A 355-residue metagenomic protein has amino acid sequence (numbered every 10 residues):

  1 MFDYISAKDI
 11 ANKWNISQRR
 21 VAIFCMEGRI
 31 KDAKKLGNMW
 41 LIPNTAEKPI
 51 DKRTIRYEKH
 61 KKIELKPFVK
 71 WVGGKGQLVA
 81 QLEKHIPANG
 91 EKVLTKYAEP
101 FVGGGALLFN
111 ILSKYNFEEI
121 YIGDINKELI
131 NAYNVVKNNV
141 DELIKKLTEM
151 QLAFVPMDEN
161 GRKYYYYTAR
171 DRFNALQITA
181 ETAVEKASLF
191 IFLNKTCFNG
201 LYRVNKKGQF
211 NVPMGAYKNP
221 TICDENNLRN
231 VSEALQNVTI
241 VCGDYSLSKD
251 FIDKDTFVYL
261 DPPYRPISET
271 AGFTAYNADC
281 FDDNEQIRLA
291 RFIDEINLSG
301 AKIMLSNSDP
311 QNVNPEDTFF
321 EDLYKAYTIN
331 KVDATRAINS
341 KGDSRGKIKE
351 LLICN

Functional and structural regions predicted by a protein language model:
M1-R20: Polyanion-binding surface elements
N15-L41: Major-groove DNA-recognition helix of helix-turn-helix-type DNA-binding domains
N44-K62: A short, Lys/Arg-enriched interface patch at domain edges and termini
E58-K96, A106-L107: S-adenosyl-L-methionine
L82, Y97-I111, I122-N126, Y133 (+6 more regions): Conserved proline-anchored active-site loop of SAM-dependent methyltransferases that bridges a beta-strand
K114-Q236, T274: Class I S-adenosyl-L-methionine-dependent methyltransferase module
Q286-T335: Conserved Class I SAM-dependent methyltransferase catalytic core
L323-N355: Class I S-adenosyl-L-methionine
